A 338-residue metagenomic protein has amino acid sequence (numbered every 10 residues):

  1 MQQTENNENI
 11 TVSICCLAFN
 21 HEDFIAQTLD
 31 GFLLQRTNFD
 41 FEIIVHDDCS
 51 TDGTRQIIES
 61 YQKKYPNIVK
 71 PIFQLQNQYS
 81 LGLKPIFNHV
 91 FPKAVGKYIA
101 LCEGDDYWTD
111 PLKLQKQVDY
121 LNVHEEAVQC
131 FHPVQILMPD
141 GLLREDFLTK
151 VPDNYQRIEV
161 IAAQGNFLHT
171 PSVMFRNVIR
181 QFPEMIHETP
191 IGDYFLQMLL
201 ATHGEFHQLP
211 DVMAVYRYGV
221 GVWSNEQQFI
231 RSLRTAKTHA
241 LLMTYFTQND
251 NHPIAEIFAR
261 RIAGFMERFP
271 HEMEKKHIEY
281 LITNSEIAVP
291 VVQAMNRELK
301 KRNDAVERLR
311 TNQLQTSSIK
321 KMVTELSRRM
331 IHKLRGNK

Functional and structural regions predicted by a protein language model:
I10-S13, E42, F195: Cell-envelope/extracellular polymer assembly enzymes that use nucleotide-activated donors
F24-A26, D52-Y61: Acidic helix N-cap motif at the loop->helix transition within catalytic regions of sugar-transfer enzymes
D30-D40: Short, acidic, metal-binding catalytic loop of nucleotide-sugar glycosyltransferases
D47-Q56, Q76, E103: A conserved acidic beta->alpha catalytic loop
L75-A94, K116: Glycine-rich, basic loop-to-helix element that forms the pyrophosphate-binding segment of sugar-nucleotide handling
P92, H132, T149-H239: Conserved nucleotide-sugar donor-binding catalytic segment
I99: Short aromatic/hydrophobic "clamp" motif used to bind/position activated sugar donors
P111-E145: Conserved donor NDP-sugar-binding/catalytic core segment of glycosyltransferases
